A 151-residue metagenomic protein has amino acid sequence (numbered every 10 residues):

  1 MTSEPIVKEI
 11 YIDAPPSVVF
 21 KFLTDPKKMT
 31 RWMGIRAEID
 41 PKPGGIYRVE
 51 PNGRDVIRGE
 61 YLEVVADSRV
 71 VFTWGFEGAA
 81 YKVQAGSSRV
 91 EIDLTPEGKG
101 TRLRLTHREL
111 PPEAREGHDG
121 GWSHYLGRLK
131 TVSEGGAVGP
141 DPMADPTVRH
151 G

Functional and structural regions predicted by a protein language model:
M1-V7: Short acidic N-proximal helix/loop "leader" segments that mark the beginning of a domain or an inter-domain linker
V7-K8, A14, V18, K27-E60 (+2 more regions): Short beta-edge strand/loop motif at the mouth of beta-sheet-based domains
I10, H107-E109: Short, histidine-centered active-site or binding-site loop motifs used for metal coordination, general acid-base
D13, R104, S123-G127: Generic alpha-helical structural signal
F22-L23, V64: Conserved catalytic core of Hanks-type protein kinase domains
L23, W32, W74-F76, G121-W122 (+1 more regions): Tryptophan-centric aromatic hotspots in well-structured domains and transmembrane helices
T30, A37-P43, R54-G98, R102 (+1 more regions): Hydrophobic-ligand binding "helix-grip"
E109-G151: A conserved amphipathic terminal alpha-helix motif
